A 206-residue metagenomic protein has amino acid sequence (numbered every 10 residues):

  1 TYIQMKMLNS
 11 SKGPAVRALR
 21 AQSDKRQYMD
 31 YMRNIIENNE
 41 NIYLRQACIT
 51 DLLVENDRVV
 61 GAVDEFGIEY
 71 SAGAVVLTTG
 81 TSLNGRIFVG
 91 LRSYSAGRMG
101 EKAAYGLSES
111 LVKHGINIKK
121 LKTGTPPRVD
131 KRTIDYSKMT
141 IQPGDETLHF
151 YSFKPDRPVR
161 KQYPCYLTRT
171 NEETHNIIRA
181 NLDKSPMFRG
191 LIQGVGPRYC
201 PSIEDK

Functional and structural regions predicted by a protein language model:
T1-D51, F66, T78-R98, K102-S108 (+2 more regions): Conserved N-terminal/central alpha/beta ligand/cofactor-binding core
D51-E69, V75: Conserved beta-strand-loop-beta-strand element in the redox core of flavoprotein oxidoreductases
V63-S71, R132-Y136, V195-I203: Short, mixed-charge, low-aromatic patches
V75, T79-G80, S202-K206: Core structural elements
N181-K206: Active-site helix-to-loop segments that bind/position phosphate- or nucleotide-bearing substrates and donors across
